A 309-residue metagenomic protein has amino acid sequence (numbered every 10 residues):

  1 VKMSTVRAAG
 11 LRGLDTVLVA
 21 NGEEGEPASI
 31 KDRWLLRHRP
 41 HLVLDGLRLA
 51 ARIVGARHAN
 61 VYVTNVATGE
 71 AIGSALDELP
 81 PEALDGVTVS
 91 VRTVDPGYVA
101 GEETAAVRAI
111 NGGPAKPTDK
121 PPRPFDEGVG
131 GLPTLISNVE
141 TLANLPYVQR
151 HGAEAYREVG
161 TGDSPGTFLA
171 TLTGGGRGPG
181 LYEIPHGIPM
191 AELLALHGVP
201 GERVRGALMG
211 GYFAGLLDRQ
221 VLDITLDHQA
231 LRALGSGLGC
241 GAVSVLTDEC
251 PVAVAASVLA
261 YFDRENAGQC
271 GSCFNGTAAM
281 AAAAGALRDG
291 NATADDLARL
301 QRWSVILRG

Functional and structural regions predicted by a protein language model:
V1-P114: Iron-sulfur-cluster electron-transfer modules
D15, D32-L35, H58-A59, V63-N65 (+2 more regions): Ferredoxin-type iron-sulfur electron-transfer modules in oxidoreductases and energy-metabolism complexes
E23-E26, H41, P96-G97, T104-A105 (+7 more regions): Short, glycine-/Ser/Thr-/acidic-enriched flexible segments
K31-L42, P133, S137, Y182-P185 (+1 more regions): Short alpha-helix boundary/capping segments
V43-A50, P185-G201: Short amphipathic, charge-patterned alpha-helical segments
A56, V63, A67-E70, S74 (+2 more regions): Terminal amphipathic helices with adjacent charged low-complexity linkers/tails
T68-H186, H197-V199: Hydrophobic alpha-helical positions that pack around
A109-P121, Q220-G237: Active-site loop ensemble at the mouth of alpha/beta enzyme cores that anchors a bound cofactor
